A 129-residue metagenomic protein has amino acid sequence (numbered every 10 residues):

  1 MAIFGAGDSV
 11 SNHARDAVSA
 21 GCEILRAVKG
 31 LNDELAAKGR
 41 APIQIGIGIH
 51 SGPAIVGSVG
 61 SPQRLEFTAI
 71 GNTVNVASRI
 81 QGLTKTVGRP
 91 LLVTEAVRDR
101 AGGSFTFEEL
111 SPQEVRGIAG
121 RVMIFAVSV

Functional and structural regions predicted by a protein language model:
M1, N12-R15, V115-A119: Conserved catalytic cores of large enzyme domains
I3-H13, I47-L65, L83-G88: Catalytic strand-loop-helix junctions within cyclic-nucleotide turnover domains
A6-I47, N72-L83: Alpha-helical scaffold within the catalytic cores of cyclic-nucleotide enzymes
A14, L65-I70, E109, Q113: Allosteric regulatory "coupling" segments in signal-transduction proteins
R15, P62, F67, Q81 (+2 more regions): Residue-level detector of alpha-helical segments with a strong bias toward transmembrane helices and their helix-loop
A36-A37, V59-G71: Short, surface-exposed loop/helix-turn segments at secondary-structure junctions that function as lids/hinges flanking
A54-V56, A77, L83-V129: Cytosolic regulatory/linker segments at or just downstream of nucleotide-handling modules in signal-transduction
